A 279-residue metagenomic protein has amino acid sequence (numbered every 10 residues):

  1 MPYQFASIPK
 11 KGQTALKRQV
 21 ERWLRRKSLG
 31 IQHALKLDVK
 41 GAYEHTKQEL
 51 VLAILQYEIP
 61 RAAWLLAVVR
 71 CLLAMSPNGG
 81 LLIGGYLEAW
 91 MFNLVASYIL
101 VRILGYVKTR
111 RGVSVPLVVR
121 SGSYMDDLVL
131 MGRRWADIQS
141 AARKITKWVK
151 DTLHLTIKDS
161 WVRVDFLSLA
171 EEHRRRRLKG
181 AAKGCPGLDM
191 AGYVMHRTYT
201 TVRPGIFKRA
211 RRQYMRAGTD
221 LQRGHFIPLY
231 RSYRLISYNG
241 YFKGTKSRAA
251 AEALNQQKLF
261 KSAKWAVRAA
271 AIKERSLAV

Functional and structural regions predicted by a protein language model:
M1, S28-Q32, A63-W64, P77-G80 (+7 more regions): Residue-level signal for secondary-structure boundary elements
M1-P9, R111-S114: Short, glycine/acidic-rich hinge or "gate" loops at secondary-structure transitions that mediate conformational
P2-A6, E44, L82, D189: Generic, ordered loop/turn and secondary-structure boundary motif
P9-G12, R134: Alpha-helix N-cap recognition
K17-M125, V129-K150, C185, I227-Y230 (+1 more regions): Conserved polymerase palm-domain catalytic core
R120-S123, L130-G224: Polymerase palm active-site segment centered on the conserved acidic dipeptide of motif C
K179-V279: Active-site and adjacent loop segments of nucleotide-processing enzymes that use two-metal-ion phosphate chemistry
